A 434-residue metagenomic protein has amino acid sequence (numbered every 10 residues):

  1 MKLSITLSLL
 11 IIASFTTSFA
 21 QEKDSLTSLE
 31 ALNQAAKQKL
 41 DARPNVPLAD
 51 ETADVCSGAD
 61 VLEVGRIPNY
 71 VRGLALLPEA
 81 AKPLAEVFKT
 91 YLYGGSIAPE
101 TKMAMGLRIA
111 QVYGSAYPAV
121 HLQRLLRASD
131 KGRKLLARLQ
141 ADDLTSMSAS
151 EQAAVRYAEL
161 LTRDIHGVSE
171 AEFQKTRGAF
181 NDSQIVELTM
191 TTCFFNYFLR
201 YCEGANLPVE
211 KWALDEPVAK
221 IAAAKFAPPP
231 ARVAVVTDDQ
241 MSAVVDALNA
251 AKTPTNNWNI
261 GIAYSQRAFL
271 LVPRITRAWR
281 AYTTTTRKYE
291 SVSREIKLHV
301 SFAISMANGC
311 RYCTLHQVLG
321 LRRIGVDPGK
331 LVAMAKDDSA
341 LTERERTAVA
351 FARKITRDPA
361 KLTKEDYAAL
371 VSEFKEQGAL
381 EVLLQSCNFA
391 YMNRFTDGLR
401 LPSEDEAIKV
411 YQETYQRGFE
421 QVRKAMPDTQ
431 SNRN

Functional and structural regions predicted by a protein language model:
M1-S4: Positively charged n-region of N-terminal signal peptides that target proteins for export
T6-F15: Bacterial N-terminal signal peptides
T16-A20: Sec/Tat signal peptide C-region and signal peptidase I cleavage site
Q21-N434: Hydrophobic alpha-helical segments
